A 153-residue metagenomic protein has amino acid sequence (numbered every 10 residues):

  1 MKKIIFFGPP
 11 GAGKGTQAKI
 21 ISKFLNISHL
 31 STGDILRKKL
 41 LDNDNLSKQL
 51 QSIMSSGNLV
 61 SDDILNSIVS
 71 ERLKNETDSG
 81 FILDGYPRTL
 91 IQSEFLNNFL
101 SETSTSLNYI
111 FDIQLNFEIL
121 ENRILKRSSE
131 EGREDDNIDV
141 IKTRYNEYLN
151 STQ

Functional and structural regions predicted by a protein language model:
M1-Q153: Glycine-rich phosphate-binding loop of ATP-dependent small-molecule kinases
